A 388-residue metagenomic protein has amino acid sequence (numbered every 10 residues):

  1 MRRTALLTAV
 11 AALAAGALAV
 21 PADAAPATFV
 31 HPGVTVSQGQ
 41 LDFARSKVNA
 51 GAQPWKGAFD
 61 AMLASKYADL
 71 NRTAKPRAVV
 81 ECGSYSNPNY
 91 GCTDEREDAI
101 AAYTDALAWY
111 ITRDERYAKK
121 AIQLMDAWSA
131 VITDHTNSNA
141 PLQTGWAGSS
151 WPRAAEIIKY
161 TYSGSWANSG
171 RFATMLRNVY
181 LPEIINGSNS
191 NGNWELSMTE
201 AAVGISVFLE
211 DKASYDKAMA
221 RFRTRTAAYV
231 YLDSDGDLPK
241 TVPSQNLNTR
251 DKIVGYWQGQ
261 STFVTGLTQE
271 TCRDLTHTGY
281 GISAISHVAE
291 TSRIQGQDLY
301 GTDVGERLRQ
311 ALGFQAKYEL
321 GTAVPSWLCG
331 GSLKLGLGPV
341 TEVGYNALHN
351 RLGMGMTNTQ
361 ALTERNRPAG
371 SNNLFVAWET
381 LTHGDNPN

Functional and structural regions predicted by a protein language model:
M1-A25: Secretory targeting and sorting signals
A24-S190, L196, E200, A220-T226 (+3 more regions): Extracellular glycan-targeting catalytic surfaces
R113, E210-D211: Transmembrane helix interruption/hinge and helix-loop junction motifs
A213-A220, L232-T241, Q295-V304: Short acidic alpha-helical/loop segments enriched in Asp/Glu that coordinate divalent cations
A213-K217, L275-S286, E290-I294: Active-site-proximal binding-pocket segments
V230-T271: Flexible internal linker/loop segments at domain or repeat junctions
